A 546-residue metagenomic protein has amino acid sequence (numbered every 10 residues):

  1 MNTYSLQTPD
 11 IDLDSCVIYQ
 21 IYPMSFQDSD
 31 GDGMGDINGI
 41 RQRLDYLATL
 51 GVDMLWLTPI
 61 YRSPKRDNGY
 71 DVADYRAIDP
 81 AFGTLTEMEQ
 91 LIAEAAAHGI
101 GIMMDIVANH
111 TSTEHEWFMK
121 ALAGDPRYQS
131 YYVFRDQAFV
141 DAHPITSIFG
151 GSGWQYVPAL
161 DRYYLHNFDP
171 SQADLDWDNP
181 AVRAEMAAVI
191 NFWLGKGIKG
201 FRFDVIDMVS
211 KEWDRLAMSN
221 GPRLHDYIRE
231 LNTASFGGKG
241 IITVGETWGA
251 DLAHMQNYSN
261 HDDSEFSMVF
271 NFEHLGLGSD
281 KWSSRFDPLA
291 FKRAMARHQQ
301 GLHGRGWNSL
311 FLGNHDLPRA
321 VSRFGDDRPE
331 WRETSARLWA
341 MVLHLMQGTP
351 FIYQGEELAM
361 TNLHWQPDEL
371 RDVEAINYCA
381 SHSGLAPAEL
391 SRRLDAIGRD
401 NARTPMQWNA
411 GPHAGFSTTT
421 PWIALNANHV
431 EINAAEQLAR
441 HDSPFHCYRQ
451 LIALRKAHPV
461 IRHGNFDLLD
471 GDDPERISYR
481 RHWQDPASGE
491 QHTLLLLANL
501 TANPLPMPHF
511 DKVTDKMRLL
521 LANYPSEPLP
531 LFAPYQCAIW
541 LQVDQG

Functional and structural regions predicted by a protein language model:
M1-K516, L521-G546: Active-site and adjacent substrate-binding regions of carbohydrate-active enzymes
